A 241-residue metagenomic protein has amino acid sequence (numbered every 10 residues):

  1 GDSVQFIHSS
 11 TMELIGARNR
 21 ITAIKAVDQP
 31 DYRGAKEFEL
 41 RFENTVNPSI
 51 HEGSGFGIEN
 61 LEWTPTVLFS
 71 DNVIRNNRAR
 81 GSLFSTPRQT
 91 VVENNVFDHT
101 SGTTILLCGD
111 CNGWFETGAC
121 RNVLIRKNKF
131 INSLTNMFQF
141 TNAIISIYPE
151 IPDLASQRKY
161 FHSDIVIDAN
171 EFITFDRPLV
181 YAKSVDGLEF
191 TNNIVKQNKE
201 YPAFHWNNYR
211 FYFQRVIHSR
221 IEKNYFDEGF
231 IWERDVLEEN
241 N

Functional and structural regions predicted by a protein language model:
G1-N241: Extracellular parallel beta-helix/beta-solenoid repeat domains
